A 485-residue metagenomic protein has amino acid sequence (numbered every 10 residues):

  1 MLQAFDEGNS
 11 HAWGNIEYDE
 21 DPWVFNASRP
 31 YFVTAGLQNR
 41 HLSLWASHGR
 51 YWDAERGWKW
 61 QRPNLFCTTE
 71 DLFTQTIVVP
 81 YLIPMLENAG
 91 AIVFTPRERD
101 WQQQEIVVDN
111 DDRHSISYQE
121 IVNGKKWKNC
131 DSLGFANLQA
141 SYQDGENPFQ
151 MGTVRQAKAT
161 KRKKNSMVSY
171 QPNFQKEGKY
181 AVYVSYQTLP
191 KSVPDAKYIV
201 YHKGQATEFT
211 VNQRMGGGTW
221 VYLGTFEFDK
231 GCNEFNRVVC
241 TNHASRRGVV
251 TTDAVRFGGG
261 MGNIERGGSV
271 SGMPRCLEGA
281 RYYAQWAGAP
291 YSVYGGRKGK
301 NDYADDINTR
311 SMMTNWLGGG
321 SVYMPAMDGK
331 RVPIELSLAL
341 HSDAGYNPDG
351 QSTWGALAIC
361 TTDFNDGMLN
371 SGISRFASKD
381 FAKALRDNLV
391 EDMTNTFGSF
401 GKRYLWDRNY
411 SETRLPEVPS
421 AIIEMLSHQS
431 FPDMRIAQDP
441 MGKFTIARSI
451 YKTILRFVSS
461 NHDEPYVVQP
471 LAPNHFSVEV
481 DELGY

Functional and structural regions predicted by a protein language model:
M1-H48, W52-K59, S245, T252-M273 (+1 more regions): Non-catalytic propeptide/linker segments at domain boundaries
P148, K158, A254-G260, S321 (+3 more regions): Active-site-adjacent mobile loop/cap segments within catalytic or ligand-binding domains
F149-F174: Short beta-strands within extracellular/lumenal beta-sheet-rich domains
S166-P190: A short beta-strand element within beta-rich, extracytoplasmic domains of secreted/secretory-pathway proteins
T188-T207: Short, surface-exposed beta-strand/strand-loop-strand elements in extracellular ectodomains
K203-N233: Extracellular carbohydrate recognition and processing domains and analogous Trp-centered ligand-binding platforms
V238-V249: Short beta-strand-plus-loop segments that form exposed binding edges in beta-rich domains
L277-K379, W406-Q429: Active-site microenvironments of hydrolase-like enzyme catalytic domains
